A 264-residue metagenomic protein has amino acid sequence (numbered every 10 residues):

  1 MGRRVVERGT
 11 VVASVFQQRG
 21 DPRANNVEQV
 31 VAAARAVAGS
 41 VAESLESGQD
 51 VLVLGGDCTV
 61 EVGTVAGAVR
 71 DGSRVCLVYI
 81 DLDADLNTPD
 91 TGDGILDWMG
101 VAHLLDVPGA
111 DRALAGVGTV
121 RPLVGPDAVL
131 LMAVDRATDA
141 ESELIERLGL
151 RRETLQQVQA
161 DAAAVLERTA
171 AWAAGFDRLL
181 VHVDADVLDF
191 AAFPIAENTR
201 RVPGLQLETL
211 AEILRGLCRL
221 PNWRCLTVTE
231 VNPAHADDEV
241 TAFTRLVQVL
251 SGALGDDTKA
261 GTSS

Functional and structural regions predicted by a protein language model:
M1-L52, T64, R70, L144-S264: Catalytic cores of soluble, metal-dependent hydrolases
E46, D50-G118, L220-P221: Active-site histidine-anchored catalytic micro-motif
G56, I80-L82, M132, V181-A185 (+1 more regions): Active-site flanking residues adjacent to catalytic metal/cofactor-binding acidic residues
Y79-L82, L105, A133-R136, T154-Q156 (+1 more regions): Short, structured patches in soluble enzyme cores that scaffold and shape functional sites
L82-L86, R136, A185-V187, P233: Short, glycine/acidic-enriched loop or turn micro-motifs at the edges of active sites
D97-G100, G125, E141: Internal, well-ordered alpha-helical segments in soluble enzyme and binding-protein domains
P122-L123, D127-R136: An alpha-beta-alpha
A137-E143: Short, glycine/polar-rich helix-capping loops at beta-to-alpha or helix-loop-helix junctions that flank or form
